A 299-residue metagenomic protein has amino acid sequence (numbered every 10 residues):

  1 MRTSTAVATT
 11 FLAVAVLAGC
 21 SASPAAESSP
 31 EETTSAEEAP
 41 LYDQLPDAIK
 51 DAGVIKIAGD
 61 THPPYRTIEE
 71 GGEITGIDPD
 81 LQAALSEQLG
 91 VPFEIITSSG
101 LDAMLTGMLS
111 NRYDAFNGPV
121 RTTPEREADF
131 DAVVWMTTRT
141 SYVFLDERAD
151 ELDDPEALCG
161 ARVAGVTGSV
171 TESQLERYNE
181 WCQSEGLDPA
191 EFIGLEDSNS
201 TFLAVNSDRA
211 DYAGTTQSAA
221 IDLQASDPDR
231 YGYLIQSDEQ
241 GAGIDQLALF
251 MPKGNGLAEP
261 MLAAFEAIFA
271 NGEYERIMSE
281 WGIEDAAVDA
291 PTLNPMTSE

Functional and structural regions predicted by a protein language model:
C20-P30: Bacterial lipoprotein signal-peptidase II cleavage site
P24, T34-Q44, V170-P189, G232-Y233 (+1 more regions): Ligand-binding clefts/hinges and TM-proximal coupling segments of bilobed small-molecule sensing domains
P30-G118, N271: Extracytoplasmic small-molecule ligand-binding "clamshell" domains of the periplasmic binding protein/Venus flytrap
S35-A39, P79-Q88, R148-A149, E156-A157 (+3 more regions): Extended ligand-binding regions for polar small-molecule ligands
H62-P63, I74-Q88, V120, R139-D197 (+1 more regions): Bilobed "Venus flytrap"/periplasmic-binding protein-like clamshell domains and structurally analogous long
A83, P92-A157: Acidic, polar ligand-binding/catalytic clefts
D102, P119-E127, Q174-Y178, S207 (+1 more regions): A ligand-binding cleft/hinge motif common to bilobed small-molecule-binding domains
T137-F144, A225-E266, I283-E299: Periplasmic-binding protein-like
